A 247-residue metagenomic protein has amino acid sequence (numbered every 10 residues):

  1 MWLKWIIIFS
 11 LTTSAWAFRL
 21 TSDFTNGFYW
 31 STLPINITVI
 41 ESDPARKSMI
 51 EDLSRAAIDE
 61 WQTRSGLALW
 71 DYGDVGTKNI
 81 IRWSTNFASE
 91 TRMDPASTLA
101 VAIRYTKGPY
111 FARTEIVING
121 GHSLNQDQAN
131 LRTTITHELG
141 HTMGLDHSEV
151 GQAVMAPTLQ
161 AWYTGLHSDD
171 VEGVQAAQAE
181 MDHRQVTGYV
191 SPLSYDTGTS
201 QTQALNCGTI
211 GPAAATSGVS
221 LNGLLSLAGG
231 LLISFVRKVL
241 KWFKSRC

Functional and structural regions predicted by a protein language model:
M1, K244-C247: N-terminal secretory signal peptides that target proteins for export/translocation
M1-I8, N222-S226: Sec-dependent signal peptide recognition, specifically the positively charged N-region followed immediately by
I6, S10, A102-R104: Short intrinsically disordered, low-complexity coil segments enriched in acidic
T12-S14: N-terminal signal peptide c-region/cleavage motif recognized by signal peptidases
W16-F243: Zinc-dependent metalloendopeptidases
